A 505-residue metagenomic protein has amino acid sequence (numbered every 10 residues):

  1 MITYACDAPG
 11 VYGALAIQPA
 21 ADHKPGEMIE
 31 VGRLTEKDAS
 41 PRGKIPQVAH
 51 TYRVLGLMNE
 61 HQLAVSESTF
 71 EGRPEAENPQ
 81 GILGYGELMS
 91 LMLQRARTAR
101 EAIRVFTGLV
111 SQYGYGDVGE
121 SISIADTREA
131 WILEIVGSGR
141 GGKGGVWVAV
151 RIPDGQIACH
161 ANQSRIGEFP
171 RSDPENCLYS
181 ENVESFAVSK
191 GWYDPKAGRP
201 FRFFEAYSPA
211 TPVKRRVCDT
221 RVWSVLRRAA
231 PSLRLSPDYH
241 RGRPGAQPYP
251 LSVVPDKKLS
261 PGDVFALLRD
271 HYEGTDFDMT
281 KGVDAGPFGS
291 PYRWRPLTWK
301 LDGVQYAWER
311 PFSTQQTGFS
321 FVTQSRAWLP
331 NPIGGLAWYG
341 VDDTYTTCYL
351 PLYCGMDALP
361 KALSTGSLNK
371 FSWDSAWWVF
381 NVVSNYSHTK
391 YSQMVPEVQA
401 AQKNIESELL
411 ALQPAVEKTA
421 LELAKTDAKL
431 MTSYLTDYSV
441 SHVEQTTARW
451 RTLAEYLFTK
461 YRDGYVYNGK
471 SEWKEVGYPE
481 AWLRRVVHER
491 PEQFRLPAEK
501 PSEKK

Functional and structural regions predicted by a protein language model:
M1-Y85, V105-L259: A contiguous strand-loop segment
T3-A8, L133-I135, H271, D278-W294 (+3 more regions): Soluble extracytoplasmic regions of secretory-pathway and membrane proteins
M89-R95: Short, well-ordered beta-strand elements within core beta-sheets of diverse protein domains
R95-E101: Short, charged, surface-exposed loops that flank catalytic or proteolytic processing sites
S185-L336, G340: Glycine-rich, aromatic-lined ligand/substrate-binding cores of catalytic and carbohydrate-binding domains
G286-L423: Substrate-recognition/cap regions that form aromatic- and gly/pro-loop-enriched pockets for small-molecule ligands
E406-K505: Histidine-centered catalytic/metal-binding microenvironments
